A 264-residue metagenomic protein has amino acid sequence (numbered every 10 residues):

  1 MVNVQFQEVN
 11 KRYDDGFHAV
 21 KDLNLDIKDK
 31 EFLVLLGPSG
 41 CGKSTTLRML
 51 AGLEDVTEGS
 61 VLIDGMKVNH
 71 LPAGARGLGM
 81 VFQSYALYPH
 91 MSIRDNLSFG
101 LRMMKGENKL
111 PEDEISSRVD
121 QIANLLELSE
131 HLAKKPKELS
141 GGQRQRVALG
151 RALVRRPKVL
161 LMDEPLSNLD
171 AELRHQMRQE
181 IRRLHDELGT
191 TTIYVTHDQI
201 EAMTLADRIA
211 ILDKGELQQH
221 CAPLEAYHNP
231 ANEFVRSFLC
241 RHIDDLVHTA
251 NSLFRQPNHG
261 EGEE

Functional and structural regions predicted by a protein language model:
M1-A171: ABC family nucleotide-binding domain
H175-L188: Helical segment within the ABC ATPase nucleotide-binding domain
G189-V195: Conserved H-loop
V195-T196, A202: Conserved D-loop beta-strand region of ABC ATPase nucleotide-binding domains
M203-A206, F238: Hydrophobic Walker B segment
H220-C221, N229: ABC ATPase "signature
H228-E263: C-terminal boundary and immediately downstream tail of ABC-type ATPase nucleotide-binding domains
